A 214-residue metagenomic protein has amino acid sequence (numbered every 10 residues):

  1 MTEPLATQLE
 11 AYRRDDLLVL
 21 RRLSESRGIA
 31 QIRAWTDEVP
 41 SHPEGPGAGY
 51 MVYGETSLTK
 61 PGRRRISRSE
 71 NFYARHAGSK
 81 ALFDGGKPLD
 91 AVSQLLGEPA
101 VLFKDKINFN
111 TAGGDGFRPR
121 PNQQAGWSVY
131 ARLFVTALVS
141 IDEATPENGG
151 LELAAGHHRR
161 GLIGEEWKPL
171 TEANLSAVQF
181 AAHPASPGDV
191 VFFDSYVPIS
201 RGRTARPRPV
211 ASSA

Functional and structural regions predicted by a protein language model:
M1, E10, A144-G202: Double-stranded beta-helix
M1-R14, R21-P121, A125-S128: Non-heme Fe(II)-dependent double-stranded beta-helix
E98, G126-A131, I141-G150, H158: Active-site region of the double-stranded beta-helix
K106, P121-Q123, V139-E143, A155: Short, structured patches in soluble enzyme cores that scaffold and shape functional sites
R118-A125, V139, P169-A177: Active-site glycine-rich loop that binds ribose-phosphate moieties when present
N122-F134, V178-Q179, A185-S186, R208: A short beta-loop-beta micro-motif enriched in histidine and acidic residues
T136-V139, P207-A214: A short hydrophobic beta-strand segment most commonly corresponding to one strand of the jelly-roll/cupin
